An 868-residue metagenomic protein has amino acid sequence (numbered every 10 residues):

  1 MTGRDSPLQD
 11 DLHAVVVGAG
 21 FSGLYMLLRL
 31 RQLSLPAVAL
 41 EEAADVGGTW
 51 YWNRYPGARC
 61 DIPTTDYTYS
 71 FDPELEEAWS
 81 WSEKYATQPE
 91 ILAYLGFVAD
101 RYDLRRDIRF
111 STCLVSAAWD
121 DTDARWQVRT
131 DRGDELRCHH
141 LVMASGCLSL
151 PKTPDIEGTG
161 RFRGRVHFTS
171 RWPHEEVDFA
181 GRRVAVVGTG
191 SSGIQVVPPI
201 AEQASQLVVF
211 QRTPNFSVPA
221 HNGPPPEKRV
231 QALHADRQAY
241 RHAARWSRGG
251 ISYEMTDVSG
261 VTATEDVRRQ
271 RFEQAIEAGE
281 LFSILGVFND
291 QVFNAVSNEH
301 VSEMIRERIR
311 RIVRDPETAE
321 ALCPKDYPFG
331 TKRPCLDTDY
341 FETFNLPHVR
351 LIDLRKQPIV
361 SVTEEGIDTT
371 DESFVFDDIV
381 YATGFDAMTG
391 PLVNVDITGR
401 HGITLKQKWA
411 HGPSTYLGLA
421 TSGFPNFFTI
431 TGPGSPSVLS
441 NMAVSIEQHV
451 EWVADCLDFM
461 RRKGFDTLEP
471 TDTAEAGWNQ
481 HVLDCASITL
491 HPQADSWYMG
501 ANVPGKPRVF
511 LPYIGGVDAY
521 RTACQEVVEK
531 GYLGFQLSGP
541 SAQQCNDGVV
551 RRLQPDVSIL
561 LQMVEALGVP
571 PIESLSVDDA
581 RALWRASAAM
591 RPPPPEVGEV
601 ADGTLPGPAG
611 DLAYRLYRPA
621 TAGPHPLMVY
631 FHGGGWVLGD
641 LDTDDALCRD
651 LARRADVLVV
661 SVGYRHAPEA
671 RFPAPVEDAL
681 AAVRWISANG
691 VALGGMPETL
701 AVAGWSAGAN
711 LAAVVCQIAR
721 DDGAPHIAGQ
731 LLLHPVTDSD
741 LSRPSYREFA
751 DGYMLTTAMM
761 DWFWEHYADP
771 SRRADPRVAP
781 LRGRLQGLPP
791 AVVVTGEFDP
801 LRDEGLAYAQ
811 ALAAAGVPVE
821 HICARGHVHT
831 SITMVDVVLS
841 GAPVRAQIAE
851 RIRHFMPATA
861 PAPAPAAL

Functional and structural regions predicted by a protein language model:
T2-A14, A19, L28-T159, E175-E176 (+3 more regions): N-terminal FAD-binding dinucleotide-binding subdomain shared by FAD-dependent oxidases/monooxygenases
H13, L35-P36, R182-R183, Q206 (+5 more regions): Residues that mark the start of a beta-strand
V16, V184-V186, V702: Conserved alpha/beta-hydrolase fold motif
G23, G190-G193, G708-A709, A713: Catalytic nucleophile loop
M26-L35, D650-V657: A short, Lys/Arg-enriched amphipathic alpha-helix followed by its capping loop at the start of a domain
L30, P199-I200, V715, A719: Aromatic pocket-lining residues of Rossmann-like dinucleotide-binding sites
G146-C147, T153, R171, G384-F385 (+3 more regions): Short glycine-/small-residue-rich Rossmann-like dinucleotide-binding loops
R551-I572, M590-L868: Alpha/beta-hydrolase superfamily serine-hydrolase fold, recognizing
